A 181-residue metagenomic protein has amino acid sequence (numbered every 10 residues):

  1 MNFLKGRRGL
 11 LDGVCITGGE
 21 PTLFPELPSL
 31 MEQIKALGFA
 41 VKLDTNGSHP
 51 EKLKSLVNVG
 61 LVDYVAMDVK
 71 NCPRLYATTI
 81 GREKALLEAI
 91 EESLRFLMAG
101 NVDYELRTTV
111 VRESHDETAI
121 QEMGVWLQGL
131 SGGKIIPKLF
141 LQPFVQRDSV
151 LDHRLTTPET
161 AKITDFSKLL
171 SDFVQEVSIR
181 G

Functional and structural regions predicted by a protein language model:
M1-G13, T22-L155: Conserved AdoMet/S-adenosylmethionine-binding subsite of the radical SAM
G19: Short, charge-patterned binding micro-sites
L141-G181: Long hydrophobic alpha-helical segments typical of transmembrane helices together with their membrane-interfacial
